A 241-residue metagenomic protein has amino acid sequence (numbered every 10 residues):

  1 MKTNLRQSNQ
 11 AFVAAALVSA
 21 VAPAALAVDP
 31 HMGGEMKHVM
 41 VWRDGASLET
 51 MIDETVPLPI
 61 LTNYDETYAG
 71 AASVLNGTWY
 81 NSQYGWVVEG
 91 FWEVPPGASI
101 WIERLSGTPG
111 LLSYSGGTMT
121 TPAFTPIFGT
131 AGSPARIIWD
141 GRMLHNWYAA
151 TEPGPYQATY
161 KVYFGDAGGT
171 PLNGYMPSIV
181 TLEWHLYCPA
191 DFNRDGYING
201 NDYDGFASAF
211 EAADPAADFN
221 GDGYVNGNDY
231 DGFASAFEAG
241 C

Functional and structural regions predicted by a protein language model:
K2-V13: Bacterial N-terminal signal peptides that target proteins for export
V13-A22: Bacterial N-terminal signal peptides
A27-H145, K161-Y187: Contiguous segments within soluble domain cores/interaction surfaces
L144, E152-Y156: Short tyrosine-centred short linear motifs in exposed loops/low-complexity segments
Y156-L172, A216-V225: Short, charge- and proline-biased low-complexity linear segments that act as flexible interaction/docking motifs
Y187-C241: Cellulosome-associated attachment modules in secreted, modular CAZymes
